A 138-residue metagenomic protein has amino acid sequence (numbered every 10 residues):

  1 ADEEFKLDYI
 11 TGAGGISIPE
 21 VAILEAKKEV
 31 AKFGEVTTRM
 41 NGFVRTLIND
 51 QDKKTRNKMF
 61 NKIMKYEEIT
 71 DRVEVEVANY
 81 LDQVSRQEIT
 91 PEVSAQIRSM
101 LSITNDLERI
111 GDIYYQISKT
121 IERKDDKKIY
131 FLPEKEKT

Functional and structural regions predicted by a protein language model:
A1-T138: Cytosolic, long alpha-helical scaffolding segments
